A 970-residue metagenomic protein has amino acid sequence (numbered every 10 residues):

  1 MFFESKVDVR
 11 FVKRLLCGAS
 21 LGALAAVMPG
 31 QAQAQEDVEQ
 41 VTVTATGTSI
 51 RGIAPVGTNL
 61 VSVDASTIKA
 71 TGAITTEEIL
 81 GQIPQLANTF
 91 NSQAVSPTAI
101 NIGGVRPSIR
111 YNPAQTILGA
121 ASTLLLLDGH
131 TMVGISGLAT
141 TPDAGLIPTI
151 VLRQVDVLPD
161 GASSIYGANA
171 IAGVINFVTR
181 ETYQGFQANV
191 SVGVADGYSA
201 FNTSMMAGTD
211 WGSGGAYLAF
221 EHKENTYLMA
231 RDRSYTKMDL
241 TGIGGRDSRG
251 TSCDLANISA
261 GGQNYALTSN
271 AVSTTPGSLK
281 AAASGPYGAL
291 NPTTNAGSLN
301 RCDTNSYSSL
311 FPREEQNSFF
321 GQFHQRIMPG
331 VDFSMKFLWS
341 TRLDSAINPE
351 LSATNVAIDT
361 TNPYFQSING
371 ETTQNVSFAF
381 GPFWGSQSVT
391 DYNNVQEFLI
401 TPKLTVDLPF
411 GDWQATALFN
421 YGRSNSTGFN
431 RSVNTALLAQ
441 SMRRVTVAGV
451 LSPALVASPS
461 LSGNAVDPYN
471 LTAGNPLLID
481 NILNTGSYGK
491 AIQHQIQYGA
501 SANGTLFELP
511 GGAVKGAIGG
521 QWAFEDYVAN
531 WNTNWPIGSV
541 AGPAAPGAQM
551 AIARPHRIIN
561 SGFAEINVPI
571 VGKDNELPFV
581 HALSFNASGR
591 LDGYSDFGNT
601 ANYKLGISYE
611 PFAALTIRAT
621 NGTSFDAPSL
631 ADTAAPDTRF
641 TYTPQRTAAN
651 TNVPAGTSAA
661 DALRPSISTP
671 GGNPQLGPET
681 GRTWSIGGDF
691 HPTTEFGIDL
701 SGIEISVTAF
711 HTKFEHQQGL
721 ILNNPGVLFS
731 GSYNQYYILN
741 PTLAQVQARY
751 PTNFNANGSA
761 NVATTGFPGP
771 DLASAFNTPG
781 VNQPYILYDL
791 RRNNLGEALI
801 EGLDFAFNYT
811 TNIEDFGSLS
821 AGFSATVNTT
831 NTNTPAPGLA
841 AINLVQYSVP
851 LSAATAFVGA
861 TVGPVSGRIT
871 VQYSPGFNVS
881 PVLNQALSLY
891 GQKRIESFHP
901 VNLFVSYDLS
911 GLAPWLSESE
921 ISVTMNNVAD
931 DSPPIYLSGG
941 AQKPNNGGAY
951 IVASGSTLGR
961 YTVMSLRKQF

Functional and structural regions predicted by a protein language model:
E36, G119, T182-F186, S213 (+10 more regions): Short loop/turn motifs that connect adjacent beta-strands in outer-membrane beta-barrel proteins
V41-I74: N-terminal periplasmic "start-of-domain" segments of outer-membrane beta-barrel proteins
E78-I79, P107-S108, T123, L127 (+3 more regions): N-terminal periplasmic accessory domains that precede and gate Gram-negative outer-membrane beta-barrel machines
G81-T131: Extracytoplasmic beta-strand/coil segments of soluble accessory domains associated with Gram-negative outer-membrane
L125, L228, M238-T241, T275-E314 (+9 more regions): Surface-exposed, low-complexity loop segments enriched in small/polar and acidic residues
H130-P159: Short acidic/polar hinge/loop motifs at secondary-structure boundaries that mediate gating or recognition
T435-L437, E715-H716, T829-T832, Q872-V882 (+1 more regions): C-terminal beta-signal and adjacent terminal beta-strands/loops of Gram-negative outer-membrane beta-barrel proteins
F640, L819-A913, S938: C-terminal beta-barrel architecture of Gram-negative outer-membrane proteins
